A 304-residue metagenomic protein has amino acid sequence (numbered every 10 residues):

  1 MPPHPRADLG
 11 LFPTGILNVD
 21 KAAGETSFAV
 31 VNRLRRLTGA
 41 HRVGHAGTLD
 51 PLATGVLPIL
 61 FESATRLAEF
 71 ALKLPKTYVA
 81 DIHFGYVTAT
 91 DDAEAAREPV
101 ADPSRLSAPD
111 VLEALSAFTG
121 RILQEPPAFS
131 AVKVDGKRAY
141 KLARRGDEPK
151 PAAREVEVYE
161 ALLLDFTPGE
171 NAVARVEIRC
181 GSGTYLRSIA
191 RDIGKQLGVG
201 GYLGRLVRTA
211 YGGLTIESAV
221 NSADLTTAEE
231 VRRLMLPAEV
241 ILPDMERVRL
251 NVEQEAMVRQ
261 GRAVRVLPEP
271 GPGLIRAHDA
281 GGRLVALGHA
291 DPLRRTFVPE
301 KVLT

Functional and structural regions predicted by a protein language model:
M1-L49, A53, L112, V173 (+2 more regions): Accessory RNA 3′-end/elbow-binding domains used by RNA modification enzymes
G24, E62-R66, Y86-V87: Short, charged/polar surface micro-motifs in flexible loops or helix N-caps
R36-G39, P58-F61, E148-G198: The conserved catalytic core of RNA pseudouridine synthases
R42-L72, A128, K141: Glycine/acidic-rich beta-strand-loop module
I59, A80, G136, I189 (+2 more regions): Residue-level signal for inorganic ion chemistry
A68-F84, P149-L163: Structural signature of FAD isoalloxazine-binding scaffolds in flavoprotein oxidoreductases
F70-Q124: Acidic, low-complexity central loop/insert segments
S130, V134-A153, V158: Extended alpha-helical targeting/anchoring segments, especially N-terminal organellar/secretory targeting helices
